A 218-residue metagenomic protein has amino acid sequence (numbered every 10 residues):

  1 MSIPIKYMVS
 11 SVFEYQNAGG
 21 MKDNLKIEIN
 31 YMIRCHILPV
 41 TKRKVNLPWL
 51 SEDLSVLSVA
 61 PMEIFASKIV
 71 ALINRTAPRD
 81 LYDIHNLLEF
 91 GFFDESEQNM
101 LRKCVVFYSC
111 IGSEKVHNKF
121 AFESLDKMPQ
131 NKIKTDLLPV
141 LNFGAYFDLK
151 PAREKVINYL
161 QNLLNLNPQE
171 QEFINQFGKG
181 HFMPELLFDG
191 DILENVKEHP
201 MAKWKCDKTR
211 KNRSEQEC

Functional and structural regions predicted by a protein language model:
M1-C218: Structured mid-to-C-terminal alpha-helical surface segments
